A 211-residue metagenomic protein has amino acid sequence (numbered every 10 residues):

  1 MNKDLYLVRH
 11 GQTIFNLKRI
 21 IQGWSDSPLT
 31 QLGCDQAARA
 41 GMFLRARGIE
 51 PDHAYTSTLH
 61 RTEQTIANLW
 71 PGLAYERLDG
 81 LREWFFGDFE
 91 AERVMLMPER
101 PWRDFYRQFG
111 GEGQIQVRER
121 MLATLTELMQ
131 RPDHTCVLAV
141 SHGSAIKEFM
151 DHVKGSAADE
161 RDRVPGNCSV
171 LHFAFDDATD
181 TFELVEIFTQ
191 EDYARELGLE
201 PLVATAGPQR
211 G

Functional and structural regions predicted by a protein language model:
N2, E76-L78, E83-R93, D133-T135 (+1 more regions): Acidic, low-complexity terminal tails and accessory targeting/binding regions of phosphate-metabolizing enzymes
L5, T135-G143: Generic beta-sheet signal
L5-Q64, G110-M121: Loop-to-helix element that buttresses phosphate recognition and phosphoryl-transfer chemistry
A38-E99: Phosphate-coordination/substrate-recognition cap region in phosphate-metabolizing enzymes
R47-E50, L128-T135: Glycine-rich phosphate-binding loop signature in dinucleotide/nucleotide-binding domains
N68, E148-H152: Active-site signature of alpha/beta-hydrolase-fold catalytic machinery across serine- and Asp/Cys-nucleophile hydrolases
P98-Q116: Short glycine/proline- and acidic residue-enriched helix-loop micro-motifs that form flexible lids or anion-recognition
G143-K147, D176: GST superfamily/GST-like fold recognition
